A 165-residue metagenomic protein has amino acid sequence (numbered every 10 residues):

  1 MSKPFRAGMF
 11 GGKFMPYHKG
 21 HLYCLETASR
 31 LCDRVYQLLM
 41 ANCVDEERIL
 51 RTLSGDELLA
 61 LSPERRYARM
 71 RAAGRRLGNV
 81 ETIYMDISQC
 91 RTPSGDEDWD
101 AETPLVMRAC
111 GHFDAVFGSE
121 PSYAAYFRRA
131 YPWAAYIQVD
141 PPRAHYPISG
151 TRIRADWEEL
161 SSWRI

Functional and structural regions predicted by a protein language model:
M1-I165: Nucleotidyltransferase catalytic core that binds NTPs
